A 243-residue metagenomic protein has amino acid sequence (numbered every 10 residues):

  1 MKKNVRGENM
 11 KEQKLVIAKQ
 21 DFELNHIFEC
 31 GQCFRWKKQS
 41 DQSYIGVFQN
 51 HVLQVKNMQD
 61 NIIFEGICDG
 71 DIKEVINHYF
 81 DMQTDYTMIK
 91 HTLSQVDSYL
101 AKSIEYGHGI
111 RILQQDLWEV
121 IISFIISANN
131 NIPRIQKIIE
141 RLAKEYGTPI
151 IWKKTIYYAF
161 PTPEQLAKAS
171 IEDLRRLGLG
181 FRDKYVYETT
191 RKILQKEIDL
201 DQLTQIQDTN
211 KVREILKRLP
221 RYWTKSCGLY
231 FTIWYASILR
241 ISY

Functional and structural regions predicted by a protein language model:
K2-Y243: HhH-family (HhH-GPD) DNA N-glycosylase catalytic core used in base-excision repair
